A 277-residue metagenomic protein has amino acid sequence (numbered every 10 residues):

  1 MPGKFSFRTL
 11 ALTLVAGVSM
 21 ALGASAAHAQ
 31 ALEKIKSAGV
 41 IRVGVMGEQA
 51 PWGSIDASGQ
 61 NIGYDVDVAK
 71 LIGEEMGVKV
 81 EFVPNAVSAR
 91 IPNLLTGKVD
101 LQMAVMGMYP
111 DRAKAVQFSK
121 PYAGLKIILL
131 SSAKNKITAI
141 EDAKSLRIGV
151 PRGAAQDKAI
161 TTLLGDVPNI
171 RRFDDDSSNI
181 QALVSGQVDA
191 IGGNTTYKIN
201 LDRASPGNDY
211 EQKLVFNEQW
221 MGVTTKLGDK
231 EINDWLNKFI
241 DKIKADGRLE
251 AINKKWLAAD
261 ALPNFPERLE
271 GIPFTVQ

Functional and structural regions predicted by a protein language model:
Q30-V105: Extracytoplasmic small-molecule ligand-binding "clamshell" domains of the periplasmic binding protein/Venus flytrap
L32, S131-I148: Flexible hinge/capping segments at coil-to-helix
I55-A57, A69-V78, Q156-R172, D202-P206: Ligand-binding cleft/hinge of the Venus flytrap
V66-E75, E141, S145-R147, A154-A155 (+1 more regions): Extended ligand-binding regions for polar small-molecule ligands
E81-P92, R171-S185, N217-Q219: Short helix-initiation/N-cap motifs at beta->coil->alpha
A89, V105-K114, A159-T162, V184-S185 (+2 more regions): A ligand-binding cleft/hinge motif common to bilobed small-molecule-binding domains
A123-S131, I199-I240, A259-Q277: Periplasmic-binding protein-like
A155-R172, Y210-E211, D241-Q277: Ligand-binding clefts/hinges and TM-proximal coupling segments of bilobed small-molecule sensing domains
